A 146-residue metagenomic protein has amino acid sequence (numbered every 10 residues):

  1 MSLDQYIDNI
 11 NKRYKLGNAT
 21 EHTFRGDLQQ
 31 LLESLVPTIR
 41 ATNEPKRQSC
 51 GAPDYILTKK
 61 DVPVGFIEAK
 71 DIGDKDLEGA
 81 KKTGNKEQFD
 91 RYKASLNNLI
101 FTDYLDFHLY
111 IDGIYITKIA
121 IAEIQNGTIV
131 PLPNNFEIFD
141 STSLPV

Functional and structural regions predicted by a protein language model:
M1-N98, D106, D112-T117, I121-A122: A short, conserved, highly charged catalytic patch centered on acidic carboxylates
N97-I100, N134: Homeobox/homeodomain signature
T117-P145: Glycine-rich phosphate-binding loops of NTPases
